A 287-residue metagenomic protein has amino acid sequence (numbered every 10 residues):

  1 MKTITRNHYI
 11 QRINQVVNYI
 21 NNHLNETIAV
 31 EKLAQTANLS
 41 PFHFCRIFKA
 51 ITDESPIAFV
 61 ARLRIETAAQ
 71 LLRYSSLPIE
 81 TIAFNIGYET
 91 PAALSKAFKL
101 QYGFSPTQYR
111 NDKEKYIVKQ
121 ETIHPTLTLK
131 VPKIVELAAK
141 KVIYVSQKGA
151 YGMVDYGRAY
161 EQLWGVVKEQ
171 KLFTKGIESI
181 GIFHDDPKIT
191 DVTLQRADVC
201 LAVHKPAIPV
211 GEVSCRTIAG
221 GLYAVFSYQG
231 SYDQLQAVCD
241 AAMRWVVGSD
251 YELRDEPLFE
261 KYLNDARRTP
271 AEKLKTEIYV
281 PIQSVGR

Functional and structural regions predicted by a protein language model:
M1-Q15, E54-S55: Short, Lys/Arg-enriched, Trp-marked, Pro/Gly-tolerant hinge/linker segments that flank
T5-Y9, N22, A37, V60: Residue-level marker of regulatory loop/turn positions in helix-turn-helix DNA-binding domains and in histidine
N14, V30-E31, A37-F42, R46: Hydrophobic, proline/glycine-rich low-complexity stretches
N18, F42, I47-A50, E54 (+5 more regions): A solvent-exposed interaction/effector surface
N22-E26, Y74: Short helix-capping/hinge SLiMs at alpha-helix to coil transitions
T27-A29, P78: Residues at or immediately flanking beta-strands
